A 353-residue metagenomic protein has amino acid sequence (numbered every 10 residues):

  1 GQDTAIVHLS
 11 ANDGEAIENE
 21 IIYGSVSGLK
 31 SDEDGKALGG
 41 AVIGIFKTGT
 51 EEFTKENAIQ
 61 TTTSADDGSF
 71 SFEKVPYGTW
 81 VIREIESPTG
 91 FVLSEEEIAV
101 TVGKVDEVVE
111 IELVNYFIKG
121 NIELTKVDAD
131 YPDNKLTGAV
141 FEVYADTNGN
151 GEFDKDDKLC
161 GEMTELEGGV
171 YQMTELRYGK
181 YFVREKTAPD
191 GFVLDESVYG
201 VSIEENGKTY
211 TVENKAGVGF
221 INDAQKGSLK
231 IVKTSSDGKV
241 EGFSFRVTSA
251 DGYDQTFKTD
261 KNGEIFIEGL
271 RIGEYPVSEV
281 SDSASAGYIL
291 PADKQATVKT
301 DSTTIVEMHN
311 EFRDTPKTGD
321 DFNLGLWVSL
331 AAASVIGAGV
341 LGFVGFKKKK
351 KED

Functional and structural regions predicted by a protein language model:
G1-D353: Solvent-exposed loop/turn and edge beta-strand elements of beta-rich ligand-binding domains
